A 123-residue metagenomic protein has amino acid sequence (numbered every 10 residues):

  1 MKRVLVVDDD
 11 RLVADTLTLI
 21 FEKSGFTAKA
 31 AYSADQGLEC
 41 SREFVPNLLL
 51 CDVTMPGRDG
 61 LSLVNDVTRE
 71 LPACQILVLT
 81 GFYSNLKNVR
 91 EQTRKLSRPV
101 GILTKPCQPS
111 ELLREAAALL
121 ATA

Functional and structural regions predicted by a protein language model:
A14, P56: The feature encodes the CheY-like receiver
D15-K23: Charged docking surfaces used in two-component/phosphorelay signaling
G25-Y32, C40: Short hydrophobic/Thr-rich beta-strand motif most characteristic of the beta2 strand and flanking loop of CheY-like
Y32-Q36, D59-L63: Acidic catalytic/metal-coordinating carboxylates
R42-F44, V67-C74, S97: Conserved phosphotransfer cores of two-component systems
F44-L50: Active-site beta3 strand of CheY-like receiver
D52, T80: Active-site residues of response regulator receiver
S62, Y83-L103, S110, R114: Alpha4 helix (beta4-alpha4-beta5 surface) of REC/receiver domains from two-component response regulators
